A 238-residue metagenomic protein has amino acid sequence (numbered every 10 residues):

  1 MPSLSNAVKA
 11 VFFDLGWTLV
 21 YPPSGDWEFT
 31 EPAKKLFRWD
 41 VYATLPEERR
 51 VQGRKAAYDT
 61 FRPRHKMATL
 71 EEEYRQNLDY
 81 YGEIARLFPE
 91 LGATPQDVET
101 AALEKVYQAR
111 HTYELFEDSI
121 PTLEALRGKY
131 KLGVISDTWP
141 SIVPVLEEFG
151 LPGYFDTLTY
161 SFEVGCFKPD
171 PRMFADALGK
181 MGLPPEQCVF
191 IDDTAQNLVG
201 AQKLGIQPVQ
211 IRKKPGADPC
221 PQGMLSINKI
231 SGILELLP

Functional and structural regions predicted by a protein language model:
M1-V11, P23, T94-P95, I120 (+2 more regions): Asp-based, Mg2+/Mn2+-dependent phosphohydrolase catalytic module
P2-A56, K203: Active-site neighborhood of HAD-like aspartate-dependent phosphohydrolases
A33-W39, L87, V145, A177 (+1 more regions): Residues within well-ordered alpha helices
R38-V41, P89-G92, K129-Y130, G150 (+2 more regions): Glycine-centered loop/turn motif at secondary-structure junctions
Y42, T69-E73, H111-E114, G165-C166 (+1 more regions): Pocket-edge positions in alpha/beta enzyme catalytic cores
A56-L103: A metal-dependent, Asp-based hydrolase signature
Y58-E72, R110-E117, R172, Q207: Short amphipathic alpha-helical segments at helix boundaries and their inter-helical linkers
R75-L78, A93-D97, E104-G133, P171: Short, acidic loop-to-helix structural element flanking the phosphoryl-transfer center in phosphate-processing enzymes
